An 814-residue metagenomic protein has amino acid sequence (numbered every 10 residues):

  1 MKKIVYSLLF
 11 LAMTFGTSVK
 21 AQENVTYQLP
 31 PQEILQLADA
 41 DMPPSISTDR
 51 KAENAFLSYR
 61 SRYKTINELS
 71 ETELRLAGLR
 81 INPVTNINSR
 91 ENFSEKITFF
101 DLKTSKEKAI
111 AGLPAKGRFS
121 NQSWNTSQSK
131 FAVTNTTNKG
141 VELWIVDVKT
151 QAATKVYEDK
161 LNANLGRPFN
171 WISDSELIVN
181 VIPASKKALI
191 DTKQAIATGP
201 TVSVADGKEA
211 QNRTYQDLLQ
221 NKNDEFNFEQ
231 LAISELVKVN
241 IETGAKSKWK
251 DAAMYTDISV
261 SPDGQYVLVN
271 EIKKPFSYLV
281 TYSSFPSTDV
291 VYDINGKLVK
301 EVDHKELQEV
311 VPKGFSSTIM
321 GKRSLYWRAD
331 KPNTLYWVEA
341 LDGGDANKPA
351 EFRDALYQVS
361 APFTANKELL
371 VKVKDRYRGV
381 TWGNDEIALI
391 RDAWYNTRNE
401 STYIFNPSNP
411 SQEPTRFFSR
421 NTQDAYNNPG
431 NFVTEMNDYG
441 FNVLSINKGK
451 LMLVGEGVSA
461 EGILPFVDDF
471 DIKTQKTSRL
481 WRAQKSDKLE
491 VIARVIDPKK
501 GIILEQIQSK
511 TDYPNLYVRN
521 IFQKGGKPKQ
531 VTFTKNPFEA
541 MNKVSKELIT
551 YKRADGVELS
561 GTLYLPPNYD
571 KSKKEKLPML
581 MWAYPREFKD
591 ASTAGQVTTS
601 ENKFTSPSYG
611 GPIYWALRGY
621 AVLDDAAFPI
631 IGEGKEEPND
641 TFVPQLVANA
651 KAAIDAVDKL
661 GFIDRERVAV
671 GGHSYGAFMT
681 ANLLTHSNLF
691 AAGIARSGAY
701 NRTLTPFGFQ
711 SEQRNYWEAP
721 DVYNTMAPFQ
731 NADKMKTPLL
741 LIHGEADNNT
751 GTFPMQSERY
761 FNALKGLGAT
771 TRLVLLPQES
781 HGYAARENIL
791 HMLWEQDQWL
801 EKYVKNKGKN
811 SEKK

Functional and structural regions predicted by a protein language model:
M1-E23, E745: Bacterial Sec-dependent N-terminal signal peptides
S7, A21-K527, F533, E539-K543 (+3 more regions): Beta-propeller folds
E91-E95, L102, T599-K814: Active-site-proximal cap/loop segments of hydrolase catalytic domains
D289, L335, F417, L516 (+6 more regions): Conserved hydrophobic/aromatic pocket- or pore-lining residues that grip, position, or stack substrates in active sites
T532-E575: N-terminal cap/lid segment of alpha/beta-hydrolase-fold proteins
P578-W582, V622: Hydrophobic beta-strand anchors of alpha/beta hydrolase catalytic cores
A583-Y584, H743: The conserved beta1-alpha1 loop
E587-K589, V622: Serine-hydrolase catalytic-loop signature spanning alpha/beta hydrolases and amidase-signature enzymes
